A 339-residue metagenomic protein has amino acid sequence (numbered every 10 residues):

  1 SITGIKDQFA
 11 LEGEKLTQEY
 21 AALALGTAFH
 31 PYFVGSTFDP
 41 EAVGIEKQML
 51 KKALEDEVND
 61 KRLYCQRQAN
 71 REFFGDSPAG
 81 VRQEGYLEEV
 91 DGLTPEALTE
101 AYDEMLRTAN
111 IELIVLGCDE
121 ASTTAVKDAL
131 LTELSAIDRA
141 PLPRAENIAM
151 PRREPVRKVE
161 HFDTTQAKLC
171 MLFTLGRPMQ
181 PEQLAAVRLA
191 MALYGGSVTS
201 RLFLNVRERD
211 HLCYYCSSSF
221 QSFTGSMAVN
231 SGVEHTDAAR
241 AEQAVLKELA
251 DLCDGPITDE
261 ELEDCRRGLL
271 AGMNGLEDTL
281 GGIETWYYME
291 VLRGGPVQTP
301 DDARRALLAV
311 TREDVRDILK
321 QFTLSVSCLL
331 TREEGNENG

Functional and structural regions predicted by a protein language model:
S1-P141, E208-G339: Charge-rich, well-structured scaffold segments of protease-associated domains
N110, L116, R139-S200, L330-T331: His/Glu-based metal-binding/catalytic segments typifying zinc-dependent metallopeptidases
